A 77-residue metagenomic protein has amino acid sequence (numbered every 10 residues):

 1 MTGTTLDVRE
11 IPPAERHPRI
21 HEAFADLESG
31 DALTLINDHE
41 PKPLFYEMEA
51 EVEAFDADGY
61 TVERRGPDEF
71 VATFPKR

Functional and structural regions predicted by a protein language model:
M1, E28, F55, R65-P67: A generic structural signal for short, non-catalytic loop/turn and secondary-structure boundary residues
M1-S29: An N-terminal amphipathic alpha-helical segment
G3, G30-T34, E69-V71: Intrinsic-disorder/low-complexity, polar/charged segments enriched in Ser/Thr/Lys/Arg/Asp/Glu/Gln
P12-H17, L33, A50, D68: A generic structural micro-environment signature that highlights single residues at secondary-structure boundaries
R19-A23, M48-A50, P75-R77: Surface-exposed beta-strand edges and their flanking turn/coil or helix-capping segments
F24-G59: Short, hydrophobic/π-rich interface segment
A57-R77: C-terminal edge-of-domain segments
